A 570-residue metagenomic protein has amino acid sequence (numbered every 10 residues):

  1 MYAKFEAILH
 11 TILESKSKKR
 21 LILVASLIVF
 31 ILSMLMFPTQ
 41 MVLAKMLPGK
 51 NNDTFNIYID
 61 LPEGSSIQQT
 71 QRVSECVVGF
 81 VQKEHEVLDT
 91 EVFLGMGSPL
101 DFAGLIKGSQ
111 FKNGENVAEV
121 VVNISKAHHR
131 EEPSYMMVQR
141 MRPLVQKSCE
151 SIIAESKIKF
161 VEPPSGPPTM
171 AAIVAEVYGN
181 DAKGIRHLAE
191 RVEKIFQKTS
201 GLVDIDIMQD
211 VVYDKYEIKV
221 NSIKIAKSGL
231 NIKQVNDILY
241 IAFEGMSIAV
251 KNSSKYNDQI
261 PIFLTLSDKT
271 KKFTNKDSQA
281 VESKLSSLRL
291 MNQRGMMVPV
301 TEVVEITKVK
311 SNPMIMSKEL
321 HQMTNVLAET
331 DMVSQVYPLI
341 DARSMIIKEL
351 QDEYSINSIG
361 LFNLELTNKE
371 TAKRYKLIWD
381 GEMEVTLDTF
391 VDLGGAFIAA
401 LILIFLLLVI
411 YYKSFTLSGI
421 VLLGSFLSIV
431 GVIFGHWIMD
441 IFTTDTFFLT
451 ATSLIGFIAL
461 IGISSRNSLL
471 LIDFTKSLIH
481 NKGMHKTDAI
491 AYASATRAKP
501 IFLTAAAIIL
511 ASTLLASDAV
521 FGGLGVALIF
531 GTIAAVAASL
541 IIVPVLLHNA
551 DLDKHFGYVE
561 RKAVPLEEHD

Functional and structural regions predicted by a protein language model:
M1-K45, A495, H569-D570: Signature of alpha-helical transmembrane segments and their immediate interfacial
L21, S26-E63, L105-K107, A172 (+1 more regions): Transmembrane helices with small-residue packing motifs
L43-N123, P143, A182-K215, D258: Extracytoplasmic/periplasmic
K45-D53, F111-A118, I152-A172, E176 (+5 more regions): Flexible hinge/switch segments at interdomain interfaces of large molecular machines
Q69-P168, K224-E244, N252: Solvent-exposed, membrane-proximal periplasmic/extracellular interface segments of envelope transport and secretion
R186, E193-A400, V409-Y412, T487-A489: Extracytoplasmic/periplasmic membrane-proximal domains and adjacent transmembrane bundles of envelope biogenesis
L407-R497, L503-D518, F530, A538-I541: Hydrophobic transmembrane alpha-helices and their membrane-interface caps in long multi-pass transport proteins
K499, A516-D570: Hydrophobic alpha-helical transmembrane segments of membrane transport and translocation systems, primarily multi-pass
